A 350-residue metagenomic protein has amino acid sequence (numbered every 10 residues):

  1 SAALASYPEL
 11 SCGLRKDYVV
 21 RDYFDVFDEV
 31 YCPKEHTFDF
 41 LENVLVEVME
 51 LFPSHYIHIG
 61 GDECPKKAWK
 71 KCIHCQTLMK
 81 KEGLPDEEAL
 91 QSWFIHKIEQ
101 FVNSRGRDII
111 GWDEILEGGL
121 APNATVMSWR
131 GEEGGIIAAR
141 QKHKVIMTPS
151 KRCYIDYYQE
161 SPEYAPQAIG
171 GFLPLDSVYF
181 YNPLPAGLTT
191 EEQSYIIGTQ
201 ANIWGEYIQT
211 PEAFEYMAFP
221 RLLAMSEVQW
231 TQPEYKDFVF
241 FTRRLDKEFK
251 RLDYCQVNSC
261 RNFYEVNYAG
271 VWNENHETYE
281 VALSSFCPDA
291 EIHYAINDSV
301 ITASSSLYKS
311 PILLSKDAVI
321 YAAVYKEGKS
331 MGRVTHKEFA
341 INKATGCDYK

Functional and structural regions predicted by a protein language model:
S1, K34, S54, G60-D62 (+6 more regions): Generic beta-strand/beta-sheet core signal
S1-F101, L116: Aromatic-lined carbohydrate-binding surfaces of glycoside hydrolases
A3-S6, W69-K71, I137-A138, Y157-Y158 (+2 more regions): Short, solvent-exposed loop/turn and secondary-structure capping segments
V46, E50-P53, Q100-N103, R107 (+3 more regions): Generic secondary-structure signature for well-ordered alpha-helical cores
I59, V102, V126, L222: Conserved, mostly hydrophobic/aromatic
D108-E114, G119-A124, R130-E280: Flexible, acidic glycine-rich loops studded with aromatic residues
K236, T242-K350: Short, compositionally stereotyped local motifs that mark structural "simplifiers"
